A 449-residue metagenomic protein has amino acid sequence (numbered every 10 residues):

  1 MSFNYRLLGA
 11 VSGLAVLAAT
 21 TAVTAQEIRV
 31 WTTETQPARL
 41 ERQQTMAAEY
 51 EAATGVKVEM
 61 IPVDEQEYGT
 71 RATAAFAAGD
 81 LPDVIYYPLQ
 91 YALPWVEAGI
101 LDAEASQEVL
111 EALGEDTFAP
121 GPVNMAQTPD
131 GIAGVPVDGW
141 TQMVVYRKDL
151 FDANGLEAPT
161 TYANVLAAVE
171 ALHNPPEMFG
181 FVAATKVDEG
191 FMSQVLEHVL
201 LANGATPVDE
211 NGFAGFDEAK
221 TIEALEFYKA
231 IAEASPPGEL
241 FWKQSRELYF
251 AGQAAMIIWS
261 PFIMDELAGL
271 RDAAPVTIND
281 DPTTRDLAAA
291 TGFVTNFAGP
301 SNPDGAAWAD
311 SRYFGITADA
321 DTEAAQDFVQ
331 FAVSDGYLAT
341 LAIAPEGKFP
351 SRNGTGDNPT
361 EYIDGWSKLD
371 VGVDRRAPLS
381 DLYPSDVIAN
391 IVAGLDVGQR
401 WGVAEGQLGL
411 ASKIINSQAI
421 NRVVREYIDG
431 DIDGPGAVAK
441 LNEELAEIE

Functional and structural regions predicted by a protein language model:
Q26-T35, V56-I61, D83-V84, A133 (+2 more regions): Short, well-ordered beta-strand elements
I28-T45, V63-E65, G406-S412: Extracytoplasmic "Venus flytrap"
Q36-K57, V96, N416, I420 (+1 more regions): Short, polar/charged alpha-helical segment
E49-F118, D149-T160, A254-M256, R271-T277 (+2 more regions): Extracytoplasmic "Venus flytrap"/periplasmic binding protein-like
L89-T141, L166, M192-V195, A219 (+1 more regions): Hinge/lid segment of periplasmic solute-binding proteins
A92-I100, P120-A158, E177, A184-E210 (+4 more regions): Periplasmic solute-binding protein
V169-A171, N211-E239, P282, D286-F297: Glycine-centered hinge/linker elements that transmit conformational signals in sensory and ligand-binding systems
L267-A268, T283-R285, P300-Q418: C-terminal lobe and pocket-closing loops of periplasmic/extracytoplasmic Venus-flytrap solute-binding proteins
